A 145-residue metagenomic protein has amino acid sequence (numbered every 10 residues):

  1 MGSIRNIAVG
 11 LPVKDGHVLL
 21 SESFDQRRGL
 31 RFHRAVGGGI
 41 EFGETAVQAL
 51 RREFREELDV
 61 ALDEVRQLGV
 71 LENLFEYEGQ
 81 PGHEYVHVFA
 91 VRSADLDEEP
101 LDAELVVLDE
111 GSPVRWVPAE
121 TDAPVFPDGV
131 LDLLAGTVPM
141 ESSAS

Functional and structural regions predicted by a protein language model:
M1-L19, G39: Conserved N-terminal beta-strand and adjoining loop/helix that marks the start of the Nudix/MutT-like hydrolase domain
G2-S3, F32, G79-Y85, V106-G111: A generic structural micro-feature
R5, V13, A35, L62 (+1 more regions): Short connector loops at helix/strand junctions that flank enzyme active sites, especially segments positioning acidic
L11, L20, V88-A90, W116: Conserved hydrophobic/aromatic beta-strand scaffold that supports enzyme active sites
H17-E56: Conserved Nudix-box catalytic region and its N-terminal flanking loop in Nudix hydrolases and closely related
A61-V70: A short coil-to-beta-strand element that immediately follows conserved catalytic motifs
N73-D102, T137: Active-site-adjacent beta-strand/loop module that shapes the phosphate/pyrophosphate-binding cleft
V88, P100-G136: NUDIX/MutT-family hydrolases
